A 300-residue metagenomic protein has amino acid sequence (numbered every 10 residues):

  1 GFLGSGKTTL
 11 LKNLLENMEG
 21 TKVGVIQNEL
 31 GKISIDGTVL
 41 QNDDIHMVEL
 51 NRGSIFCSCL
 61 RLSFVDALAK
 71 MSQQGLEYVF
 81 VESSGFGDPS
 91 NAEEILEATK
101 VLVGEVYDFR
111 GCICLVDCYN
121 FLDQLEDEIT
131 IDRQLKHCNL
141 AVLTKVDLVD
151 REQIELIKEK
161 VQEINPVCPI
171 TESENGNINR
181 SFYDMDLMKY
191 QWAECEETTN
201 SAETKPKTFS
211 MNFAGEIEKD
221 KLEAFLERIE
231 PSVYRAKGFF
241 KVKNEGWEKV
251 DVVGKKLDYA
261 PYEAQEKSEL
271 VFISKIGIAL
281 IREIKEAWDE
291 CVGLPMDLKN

Functional and structural regions predicted by a protein language model:
F2: P-loop (Walker A) phosphate-binding loop of NTP-binding proteins
S5, T9-Q124: Nucleotide-state-sensitive switch-loop elements of NTP-binding domains
G24-V25, V79-F80, G104-V116, L135-V146 (+1 more regions): Conserved beta-strand/loop subsegment of P-loop NTPase cores
Q27, V116, V252-G254, S274: Flexible glycine-/small-residue-rich
E29, C112, I170, L222 (+1 more regions): A residue-level signal for conserved active-site and pocket-lining positions in enzyme catalytic cores
G85-F86, E128, M211-G215: Conserved phosphate/pyrophosphate-binding and hydrolysis machinery centered on Walker-type P-loop NTPases, extending
L122-H137, A141: Flexible active-site lid/hinge loop adjacent to a nucleotide/diphosphate and Mg2+-phosphate binding pocket
R133, L140, V146-S268, I276-N300: C-terminal accessory "lid"/substrate-recognition subdomains
